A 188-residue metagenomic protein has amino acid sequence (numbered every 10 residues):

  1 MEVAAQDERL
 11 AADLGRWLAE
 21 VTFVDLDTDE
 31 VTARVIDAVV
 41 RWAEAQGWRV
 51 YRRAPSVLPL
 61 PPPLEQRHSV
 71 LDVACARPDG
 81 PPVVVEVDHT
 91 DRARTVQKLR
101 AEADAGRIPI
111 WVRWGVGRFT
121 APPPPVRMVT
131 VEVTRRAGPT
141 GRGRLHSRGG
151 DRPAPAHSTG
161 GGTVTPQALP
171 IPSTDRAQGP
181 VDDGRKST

Functional and structural regions predicted by a protein language model:
M1-A19: Electropositive, gly/pro-rich neighborhoods at or near active sites that engage anionic ligands
L10, V35, R41, A103-D104: Intrinsically disordered, low-complexity regions enriched in Ser/Pro/Gly/Gln/His and often acidic
D13, A38, E44, R107-I110: Acidic, low-complexity intrinsically disordered regions
R16, V21-T32, R41-D79: Active-site metal-binding core of divalent-cation-utilizing nuclease and nuclease-like domains
A33-D37, V164-P166: Proline- and glutamate-biased intrinsically disordered regions
V35, V39, S69, R92-K98: Amphipathic alpha-helical interface surfaces
P81-P82, V87-T134: Catalytic cores of nucleic-acid endonucleases
W114-T188: Domain-level recognition of nuclease-like catalytic cores that cleave nucleotide substrates
